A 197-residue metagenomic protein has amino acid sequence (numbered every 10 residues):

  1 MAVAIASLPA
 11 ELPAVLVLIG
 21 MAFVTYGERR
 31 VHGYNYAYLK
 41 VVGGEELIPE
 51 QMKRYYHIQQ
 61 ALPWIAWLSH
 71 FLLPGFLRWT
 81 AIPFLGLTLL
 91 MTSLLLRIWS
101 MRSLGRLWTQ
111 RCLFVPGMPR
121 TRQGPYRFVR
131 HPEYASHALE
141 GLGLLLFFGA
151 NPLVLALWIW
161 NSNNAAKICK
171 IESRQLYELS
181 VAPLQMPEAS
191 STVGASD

Functional and structural regions predicted by a protein language model:
M1-R122, E140-D197: Membrane-anchoring alpha-helices and their flanking helix-loop junctions
Q123, R127-A135: Histidine-centered phosphotransfer motif of kinases
